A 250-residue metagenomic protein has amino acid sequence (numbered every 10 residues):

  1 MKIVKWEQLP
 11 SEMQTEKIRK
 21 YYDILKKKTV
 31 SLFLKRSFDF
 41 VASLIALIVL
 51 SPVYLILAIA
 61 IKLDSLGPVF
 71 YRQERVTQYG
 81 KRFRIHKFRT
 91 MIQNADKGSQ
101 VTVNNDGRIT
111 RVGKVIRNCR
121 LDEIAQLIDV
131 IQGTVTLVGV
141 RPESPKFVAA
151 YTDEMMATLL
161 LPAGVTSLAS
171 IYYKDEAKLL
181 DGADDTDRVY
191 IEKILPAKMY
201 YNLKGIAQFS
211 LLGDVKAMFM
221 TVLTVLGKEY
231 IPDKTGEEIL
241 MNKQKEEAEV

Functional and structural regions predicted by a protein language model:
M1-E12, L137, A150, M156 (+3 more regions): Soluble, non-transmembrane catalytic domains of enzymes that act on hydrophobic metabolites at membranes
K2-W6, E12-K17, Y22-A95, G205-V250: A hydrophobic, helix-centered structural microdomain
E7, S11-Q14, Y71-R108, A169-L195: Short, glycine-rich, amphipathic interfacial segments at transmembrane boundaries or analogous
L25, L47, Q100-N104, L159: Residue-level "hotspot" positions that anchor or transmit function at local structural transition points
L57, Q100, V138-V140, K146 (+2 more regions): Short, hydrophobic secondary-structure boundary micro-motifs
Q100, M155-L159, Y190-I191, L203: Short, P/G- and charge-enriched loop/turn segments at secondary-structure junctions
N104-L168, M218: A short, structured surface patch at a secondary-structure boundary
K198-Y200: A conserved mid-domain beta-alpha-beta active-site/ligand-binding segment of alpha/beta enzyme cores
